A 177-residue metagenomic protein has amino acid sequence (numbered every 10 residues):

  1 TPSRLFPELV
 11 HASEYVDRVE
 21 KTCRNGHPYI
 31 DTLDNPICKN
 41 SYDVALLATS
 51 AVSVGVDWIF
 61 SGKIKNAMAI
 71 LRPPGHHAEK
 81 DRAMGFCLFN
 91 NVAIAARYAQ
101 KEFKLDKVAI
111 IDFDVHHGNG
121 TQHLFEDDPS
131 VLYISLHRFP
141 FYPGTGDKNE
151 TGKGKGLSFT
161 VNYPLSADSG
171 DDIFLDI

Functional and structural regions predicted by a protein language model:
T1-I177: HDAC/HDAC-like amidohydrolase catalytic core signature
